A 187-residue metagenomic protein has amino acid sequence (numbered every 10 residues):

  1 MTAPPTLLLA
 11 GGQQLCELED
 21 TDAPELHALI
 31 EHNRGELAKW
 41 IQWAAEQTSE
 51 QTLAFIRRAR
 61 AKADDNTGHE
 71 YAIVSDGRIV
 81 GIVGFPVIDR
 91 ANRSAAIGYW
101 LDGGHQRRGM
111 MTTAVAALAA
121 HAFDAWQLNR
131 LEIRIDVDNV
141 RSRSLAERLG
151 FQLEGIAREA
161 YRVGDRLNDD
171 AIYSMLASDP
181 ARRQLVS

Functional and structural regions predicted by a protein language model:
M1-E25, L29-E36, E70-S187: Acyl-donor (CoA/ACP) binding surface of acyl/acetyltransferases
A38-R57: Conserved GNAT-fold acetyl-CoA-binding loop/helix
R57-A72: A short helix-loop-beta-strand connector motif used in the catalytic cores of GNAT acetyltransferases and, in some
